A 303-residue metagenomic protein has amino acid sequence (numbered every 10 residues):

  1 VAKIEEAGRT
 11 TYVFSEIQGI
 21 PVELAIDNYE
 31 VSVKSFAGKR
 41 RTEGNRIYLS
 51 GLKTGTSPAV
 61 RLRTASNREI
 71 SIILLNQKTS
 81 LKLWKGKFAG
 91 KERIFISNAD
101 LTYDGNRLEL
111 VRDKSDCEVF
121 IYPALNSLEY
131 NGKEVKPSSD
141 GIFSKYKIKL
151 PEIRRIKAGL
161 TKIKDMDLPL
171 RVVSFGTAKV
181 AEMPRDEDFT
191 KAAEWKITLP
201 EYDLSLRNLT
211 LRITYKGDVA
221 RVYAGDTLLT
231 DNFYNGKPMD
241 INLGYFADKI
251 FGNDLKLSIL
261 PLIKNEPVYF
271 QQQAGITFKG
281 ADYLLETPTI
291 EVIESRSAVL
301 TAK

Functional and structural regions predicted by a protein language model:
V1-K303: Non-catalytic C-terminal accessory domains or segments of carbohydrate-active enzymes
